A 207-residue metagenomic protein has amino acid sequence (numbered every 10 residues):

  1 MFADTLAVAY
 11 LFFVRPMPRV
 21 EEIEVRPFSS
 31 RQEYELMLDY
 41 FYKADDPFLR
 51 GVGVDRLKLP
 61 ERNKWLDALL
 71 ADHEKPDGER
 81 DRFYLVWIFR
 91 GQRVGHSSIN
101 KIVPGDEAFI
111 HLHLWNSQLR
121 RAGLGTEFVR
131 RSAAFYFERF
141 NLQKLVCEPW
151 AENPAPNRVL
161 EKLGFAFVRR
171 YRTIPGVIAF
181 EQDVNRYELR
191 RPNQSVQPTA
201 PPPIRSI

Functional and structural regions predicted by a protein language model:
M1-A44, Y84-I207: Acyl-donor (CoA/ACP) binding surface of acyl/acetyltransferases
D39-P60: Helix-loop element at the rim of GNAT/NAT acetyltransferase active sites that forms part of the acceptor-substrate
P47, A68, D72, F135: Solvent-exposed, charged/polar functional surfaces in cytosolic regulatory/catalytic domains
R56-R80: Active-site rim helix/loop that mediates acceptor-substrate recognition in acyltransferases
